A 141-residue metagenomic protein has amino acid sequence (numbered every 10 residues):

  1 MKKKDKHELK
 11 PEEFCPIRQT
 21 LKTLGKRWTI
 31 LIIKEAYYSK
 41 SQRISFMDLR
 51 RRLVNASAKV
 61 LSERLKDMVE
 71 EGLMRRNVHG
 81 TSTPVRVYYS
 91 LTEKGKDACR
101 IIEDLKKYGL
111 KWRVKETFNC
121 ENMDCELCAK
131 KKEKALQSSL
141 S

Functional and structural regions predicted by a protein language model:
M1-H7, E12, S41, R75 (+2 more regions): C-terminal regulatory/oligomerization modules of transcriptional regulators
K2, V69-S90: Beta-hairpin "wing" of winged helix-turn-helix
C15-V60: N-terminal helix-turn-helix DNA-binding core of bacterial DNA-binding proteins
L24-R27, T92-K96: Alpha-helical hinge/cap motifs
N55-A56, E63, V85-Y88: Intrinsically disordered, low-complexity basic tails/linkers immediately adjacent to helix-turn-helix/homeobox/MYB/SANT
L61-E71: Basic amphipathic alpha-helical segments that dock to polyanions
